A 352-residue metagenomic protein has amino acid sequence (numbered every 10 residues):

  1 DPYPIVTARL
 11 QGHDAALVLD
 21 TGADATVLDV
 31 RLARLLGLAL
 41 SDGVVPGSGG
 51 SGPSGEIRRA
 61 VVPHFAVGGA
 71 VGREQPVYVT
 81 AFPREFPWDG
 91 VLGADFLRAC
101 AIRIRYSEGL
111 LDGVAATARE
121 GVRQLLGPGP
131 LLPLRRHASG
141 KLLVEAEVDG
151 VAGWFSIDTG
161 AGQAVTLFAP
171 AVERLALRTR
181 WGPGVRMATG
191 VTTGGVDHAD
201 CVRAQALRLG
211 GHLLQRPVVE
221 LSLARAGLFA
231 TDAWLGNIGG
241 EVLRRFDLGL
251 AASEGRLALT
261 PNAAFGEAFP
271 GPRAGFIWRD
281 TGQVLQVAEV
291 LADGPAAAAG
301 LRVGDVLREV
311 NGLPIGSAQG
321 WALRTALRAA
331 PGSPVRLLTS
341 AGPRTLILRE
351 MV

Functional and structural regions predicted by a protein language model:
D1-V352: Pepsin/retropepsin-fold aspartyl endopeptidases
